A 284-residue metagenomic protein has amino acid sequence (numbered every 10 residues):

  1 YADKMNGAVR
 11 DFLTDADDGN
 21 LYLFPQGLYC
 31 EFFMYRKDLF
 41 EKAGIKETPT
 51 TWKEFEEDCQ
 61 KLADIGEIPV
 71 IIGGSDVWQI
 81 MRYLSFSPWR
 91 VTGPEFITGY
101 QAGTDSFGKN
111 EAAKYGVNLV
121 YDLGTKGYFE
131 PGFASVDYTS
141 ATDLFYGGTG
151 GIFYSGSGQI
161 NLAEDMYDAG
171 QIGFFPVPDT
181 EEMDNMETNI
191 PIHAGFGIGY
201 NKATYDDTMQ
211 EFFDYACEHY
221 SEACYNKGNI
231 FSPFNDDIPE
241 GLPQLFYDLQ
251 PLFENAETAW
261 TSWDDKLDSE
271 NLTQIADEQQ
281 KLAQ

Functional and structural regions predicted by a protein language model:
Y1-F12, D38-T50, L144, G151-I152 (+2 more regions): Extracytoplasmic "Venus flytrap"/periplasmic binding protein-like
Y1-F32, Y83: Hinge/lid segment of periplasmic solute-binding proteins
Y1-M5, V91-Y115, D165-M166, D179-N189 (+2 more regions): Short, solvent-exposed loop/beta-turn-alpha elements that line the ligand-binding surface or hinge of extracytoplasmic
A16, P25, Y225-Q284: C-terminal capping/gating helix-and-loop segments adjacent to ligand/active sites or protein-protein/ligand interfaces
G19, A43, K126, D165-G228: Extracytoplasmic/periplasmic substrate-recognition and gating elements
T50-E56, G132-Y146: Short helix-initiation/N-cap motifs at beta->coil->alpha
C59-K61, A102-A134: Glycine-centered hinge/linker elements that transmit conformational signals in sensory and ligand-binding systems
G66-P69, G147-S155, G170: Alpha-to-beta junction loops
